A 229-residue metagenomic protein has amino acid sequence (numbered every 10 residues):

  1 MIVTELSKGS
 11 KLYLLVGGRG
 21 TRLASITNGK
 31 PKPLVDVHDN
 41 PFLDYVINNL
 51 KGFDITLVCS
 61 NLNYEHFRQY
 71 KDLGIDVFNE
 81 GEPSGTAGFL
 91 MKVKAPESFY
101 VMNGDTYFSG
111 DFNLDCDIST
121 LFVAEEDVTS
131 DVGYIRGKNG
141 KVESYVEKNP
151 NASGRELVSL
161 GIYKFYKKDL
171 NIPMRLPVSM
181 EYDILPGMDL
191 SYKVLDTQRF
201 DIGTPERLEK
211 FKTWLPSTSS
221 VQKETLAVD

Functional and structural regions predicted by a protein language model:
M1-L14, R22, N28, V35-N103 (+2 more regions): Conserved N-terminal catalytic core of the sugar/cofactor nucleotidyltransferase
G17: The conserved beta1-alpha1 loop
G20-A24, S130: Short N-terminal binding/cap micro-motifs at the start of the first secondary-structure element
V58-S60, F78-E80, F122, K148 (+1 more regions): Conserved beta-strand termini and adjacent loop/short-helix elements that scaffold enzyme active sites in alpha/beta
T86-F89, V128-Y134, G154-R155: Short, charged, surface-exposed secondary-structure boundary motifs
Y100, Y107, F112-N113, D127 (+1 more regions): Catalytic-core segments of class I nucleotidyltransferases/pyrophosphorylases that form NMP-activated intermediates
G110-V132: Conserved donor-nucleotide/metal-binding helix-loop-beta segment in metal-dependent transferases, i.e., the alpha-helix
